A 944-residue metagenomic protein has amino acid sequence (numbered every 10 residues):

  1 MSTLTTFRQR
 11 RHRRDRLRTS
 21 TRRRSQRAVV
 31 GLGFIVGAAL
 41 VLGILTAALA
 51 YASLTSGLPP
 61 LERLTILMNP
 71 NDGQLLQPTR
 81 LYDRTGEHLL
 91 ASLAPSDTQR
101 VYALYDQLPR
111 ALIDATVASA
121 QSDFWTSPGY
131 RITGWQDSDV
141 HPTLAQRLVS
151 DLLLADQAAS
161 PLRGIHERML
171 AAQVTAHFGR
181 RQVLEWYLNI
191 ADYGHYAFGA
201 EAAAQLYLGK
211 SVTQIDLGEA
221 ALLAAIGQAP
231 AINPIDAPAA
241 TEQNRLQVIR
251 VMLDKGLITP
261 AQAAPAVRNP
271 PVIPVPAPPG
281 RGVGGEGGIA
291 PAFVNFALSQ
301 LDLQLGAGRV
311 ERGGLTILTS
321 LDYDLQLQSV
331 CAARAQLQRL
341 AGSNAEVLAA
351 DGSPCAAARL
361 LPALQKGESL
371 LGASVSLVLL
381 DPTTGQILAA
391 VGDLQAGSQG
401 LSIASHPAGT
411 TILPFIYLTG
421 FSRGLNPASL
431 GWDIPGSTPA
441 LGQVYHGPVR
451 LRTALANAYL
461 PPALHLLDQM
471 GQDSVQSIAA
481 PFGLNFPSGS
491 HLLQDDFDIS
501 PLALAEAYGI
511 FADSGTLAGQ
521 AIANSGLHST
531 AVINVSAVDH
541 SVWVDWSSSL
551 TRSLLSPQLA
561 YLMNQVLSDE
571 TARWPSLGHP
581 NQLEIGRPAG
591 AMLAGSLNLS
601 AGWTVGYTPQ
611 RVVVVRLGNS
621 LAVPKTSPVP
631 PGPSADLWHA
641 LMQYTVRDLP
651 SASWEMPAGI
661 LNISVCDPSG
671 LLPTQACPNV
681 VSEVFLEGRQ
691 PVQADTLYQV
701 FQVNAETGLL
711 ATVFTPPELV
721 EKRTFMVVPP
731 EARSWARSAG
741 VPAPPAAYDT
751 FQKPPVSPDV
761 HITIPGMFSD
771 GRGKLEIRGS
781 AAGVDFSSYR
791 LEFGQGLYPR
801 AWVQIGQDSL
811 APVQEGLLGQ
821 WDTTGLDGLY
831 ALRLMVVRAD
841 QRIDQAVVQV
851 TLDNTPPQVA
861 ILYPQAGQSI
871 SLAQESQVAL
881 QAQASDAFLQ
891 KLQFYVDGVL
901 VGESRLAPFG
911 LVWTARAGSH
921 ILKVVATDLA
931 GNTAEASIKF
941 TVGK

Functional and structural regions predicted by a protein language model:
S2-R13, R24, V30, L76-T259 (+6 more regions): Peptidoglycan glycan-strand catalytic modules in the bacterial/periplasmic cell-wall system
S2-R80, P291, L340: N-terminal type II signal-anchor transmembrane helix that functions as the membrane-insertion/stop-transfer segment
T46, N69, P278, V283-G284 (+13 more regions): Soluble, non-transmembrane domains of envelope/secretory-pathway proteins that act on or interact with carbohydrate
D114-V117, Q121, M252, S329 (+8 more regions): Active-site SXXK
W125-G134, F198-E201, P260-Q262, S398 (+4 more regions): Short, well-structured active-site flanking segments
H141-A158, T213, G287-I289, T383 (+4 more regions): Conserved catalytic neighborhood of penicillin-recognizing serine enzymes
T259-G372: Non-catalytic structural connector segments
T319-D381, Q386-S402, I412, S500-Q699: A penicillin-recognizing enzyme superfamily signal
